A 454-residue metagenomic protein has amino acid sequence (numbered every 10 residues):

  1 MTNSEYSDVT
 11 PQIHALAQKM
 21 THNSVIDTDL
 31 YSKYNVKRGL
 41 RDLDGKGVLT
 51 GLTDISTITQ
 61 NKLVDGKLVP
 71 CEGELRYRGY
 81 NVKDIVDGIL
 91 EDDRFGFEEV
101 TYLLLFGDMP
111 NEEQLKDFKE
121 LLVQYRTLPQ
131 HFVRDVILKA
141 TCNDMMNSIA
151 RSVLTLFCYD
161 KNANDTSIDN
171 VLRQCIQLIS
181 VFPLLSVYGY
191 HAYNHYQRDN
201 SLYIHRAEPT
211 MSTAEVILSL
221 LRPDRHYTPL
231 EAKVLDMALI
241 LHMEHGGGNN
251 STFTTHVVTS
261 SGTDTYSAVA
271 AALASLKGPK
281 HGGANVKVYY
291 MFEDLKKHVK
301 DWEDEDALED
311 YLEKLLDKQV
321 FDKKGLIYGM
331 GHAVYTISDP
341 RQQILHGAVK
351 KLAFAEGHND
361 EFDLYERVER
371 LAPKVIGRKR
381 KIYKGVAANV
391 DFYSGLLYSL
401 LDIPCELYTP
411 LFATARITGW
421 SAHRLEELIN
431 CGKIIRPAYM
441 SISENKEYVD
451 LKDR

Functional and structural regions predicted by a protein language model:
T2-R454: Non-transmembrane, aqueous-exposed alpha-helical and coiled segments at domain scale
